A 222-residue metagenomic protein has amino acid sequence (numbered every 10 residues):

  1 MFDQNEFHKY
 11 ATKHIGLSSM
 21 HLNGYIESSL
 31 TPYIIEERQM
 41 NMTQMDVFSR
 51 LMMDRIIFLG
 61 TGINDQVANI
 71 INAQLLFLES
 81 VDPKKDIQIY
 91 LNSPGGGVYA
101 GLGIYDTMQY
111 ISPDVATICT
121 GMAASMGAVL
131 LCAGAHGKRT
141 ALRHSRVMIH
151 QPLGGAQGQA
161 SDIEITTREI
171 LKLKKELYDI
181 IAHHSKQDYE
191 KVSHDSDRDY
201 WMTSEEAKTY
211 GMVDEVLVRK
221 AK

Functional and structural regions predicted by a protein language model:
M1-K222: Terminal-region recognition feature
